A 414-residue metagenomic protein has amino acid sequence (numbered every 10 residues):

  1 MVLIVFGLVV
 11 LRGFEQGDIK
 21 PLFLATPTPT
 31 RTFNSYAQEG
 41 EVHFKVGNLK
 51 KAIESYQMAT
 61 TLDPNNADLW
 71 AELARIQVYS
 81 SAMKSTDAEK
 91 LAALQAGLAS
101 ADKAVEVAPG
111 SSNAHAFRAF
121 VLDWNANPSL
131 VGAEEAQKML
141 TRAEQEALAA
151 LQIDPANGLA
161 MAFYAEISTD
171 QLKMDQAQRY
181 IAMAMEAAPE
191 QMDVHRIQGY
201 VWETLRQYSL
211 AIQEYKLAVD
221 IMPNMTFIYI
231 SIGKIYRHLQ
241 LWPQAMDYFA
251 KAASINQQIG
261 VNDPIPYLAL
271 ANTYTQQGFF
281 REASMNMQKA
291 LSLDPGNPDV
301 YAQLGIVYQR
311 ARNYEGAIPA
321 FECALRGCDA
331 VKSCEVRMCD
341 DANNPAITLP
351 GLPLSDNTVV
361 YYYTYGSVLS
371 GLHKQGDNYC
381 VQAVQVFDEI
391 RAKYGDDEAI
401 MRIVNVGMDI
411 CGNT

Functional and structural regions predicted by a protein language model:
R31-L62, Y79-K90, L159, F163: Alpha-helical segment of the N-proximal tetratricopeptide repeat
F33, A67-D68, S112-A116, G158-L159 (+7 more regions): Helix-start (N-cap) detector for alpha-helical repeat units in TPR-like alpha-solenoids, especially tetratricopeptide
E41, R75, Y79-A82, F120 (+9 more regions): Residue-level recognition of tetratricopeptide repeat
K45, Y79-S80, W124-N125, D170-Q171 (+7 more regions): Register position in tetratricopeptide repeats
L62, V107, I153, A187 (+7 more regions): Structural marker of alpha-solenoid helical repeat scaffolds
